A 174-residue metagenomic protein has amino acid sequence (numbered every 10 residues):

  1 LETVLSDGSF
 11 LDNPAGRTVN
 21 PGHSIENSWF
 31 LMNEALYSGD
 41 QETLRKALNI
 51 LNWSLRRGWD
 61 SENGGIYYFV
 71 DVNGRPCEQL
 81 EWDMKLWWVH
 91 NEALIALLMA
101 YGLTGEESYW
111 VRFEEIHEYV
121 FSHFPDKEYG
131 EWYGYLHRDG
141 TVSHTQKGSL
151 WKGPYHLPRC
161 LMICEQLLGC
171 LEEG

Functional and structural regions predicted by a protein language model:
L1-G174: Glycan-recognition and catalytic cores of secretory/periplasmic carbohydrate-active enzymes
